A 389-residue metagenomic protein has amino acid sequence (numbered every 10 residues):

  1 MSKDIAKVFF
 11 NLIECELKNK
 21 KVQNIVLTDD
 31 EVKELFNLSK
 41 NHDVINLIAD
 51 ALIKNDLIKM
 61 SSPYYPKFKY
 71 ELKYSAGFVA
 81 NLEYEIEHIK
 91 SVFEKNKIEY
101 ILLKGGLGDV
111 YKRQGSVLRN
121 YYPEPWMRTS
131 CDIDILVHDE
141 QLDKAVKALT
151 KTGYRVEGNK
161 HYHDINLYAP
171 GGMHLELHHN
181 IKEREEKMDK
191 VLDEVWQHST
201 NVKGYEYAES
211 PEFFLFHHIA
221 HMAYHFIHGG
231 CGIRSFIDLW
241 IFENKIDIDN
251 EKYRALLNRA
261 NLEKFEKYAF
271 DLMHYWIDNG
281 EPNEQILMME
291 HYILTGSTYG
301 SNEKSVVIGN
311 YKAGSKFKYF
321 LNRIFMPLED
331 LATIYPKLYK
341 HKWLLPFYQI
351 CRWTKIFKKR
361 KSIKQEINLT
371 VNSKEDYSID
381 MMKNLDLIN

Functional and structural regions predicted by a protein language model:
M1-G108, S116-C131, V137-N389: Conserved NTP-donor binding/palm subdomain of two-metal-ion nucleotidyltransferases/polymerases, i.e., the charged
